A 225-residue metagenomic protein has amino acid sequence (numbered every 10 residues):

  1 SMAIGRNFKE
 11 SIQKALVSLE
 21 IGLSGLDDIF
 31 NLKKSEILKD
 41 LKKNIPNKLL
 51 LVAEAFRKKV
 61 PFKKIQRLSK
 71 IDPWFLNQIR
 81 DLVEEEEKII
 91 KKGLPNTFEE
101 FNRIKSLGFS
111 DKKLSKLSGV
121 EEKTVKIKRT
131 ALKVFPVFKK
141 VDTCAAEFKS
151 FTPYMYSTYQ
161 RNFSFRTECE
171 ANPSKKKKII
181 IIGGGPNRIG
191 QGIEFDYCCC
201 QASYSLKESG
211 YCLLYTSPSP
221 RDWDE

Functional and structural regions predicted by a protein language model:
S1-S217: ATP-dependent carboxylate/acyl-activation modules
Y215-E225: Single conserved hydrophobic/aromatic residue that forms the stacking wall/gate of nucleotide- or nucleobase-binding
